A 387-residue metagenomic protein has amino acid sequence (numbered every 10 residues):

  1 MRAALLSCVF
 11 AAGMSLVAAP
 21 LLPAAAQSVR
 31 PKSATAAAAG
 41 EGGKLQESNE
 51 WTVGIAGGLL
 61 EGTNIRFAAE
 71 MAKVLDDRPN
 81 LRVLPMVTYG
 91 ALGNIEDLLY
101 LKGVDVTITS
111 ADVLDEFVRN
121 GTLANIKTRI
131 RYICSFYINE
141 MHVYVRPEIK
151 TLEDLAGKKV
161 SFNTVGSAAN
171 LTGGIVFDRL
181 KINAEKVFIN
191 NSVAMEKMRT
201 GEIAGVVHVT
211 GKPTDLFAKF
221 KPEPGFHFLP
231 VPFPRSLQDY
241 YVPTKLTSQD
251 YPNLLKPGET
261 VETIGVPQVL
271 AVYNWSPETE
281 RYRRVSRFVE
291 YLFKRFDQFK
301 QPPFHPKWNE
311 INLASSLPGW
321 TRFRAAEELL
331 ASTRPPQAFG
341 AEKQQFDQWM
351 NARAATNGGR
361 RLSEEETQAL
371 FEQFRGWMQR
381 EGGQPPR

Functional and structural regions predicted by a protein language model:
S7-P20: Bacterial N-terminal signal peptides
Q27-I55, E148-K159: Immediate post-signal peptide segment of exported/extracytoplasmic ligand-binding proteins
W51-A56, L60-Y100, D105-T107, P257-T260 (+1 more regions): Extracytoplasmic small-molecule ligand-binding "clamshell" domains of the periplasmic binding protein/Venus flytrap
T52-L75, V83, N139-E196, T200: Bilobed "Venus flytrap"/periplasmic-binding protein-like clamshell domains and structurally analogous long
A72-K73, L84-N125, M195-K197, P213-K221: Pocket-flanking alpha-helical
A111-D112, G121-T122, N183-E280: Pocket-lining segment of extracytoplasmic ligand-binding domains
V165-V176, T244-P318: Ligand-binding clefts/hinges and TM-proximal coupling segments of bilobed small-molecule sensing domains
V193, R199, T210-P224, F228 (+2 more regions): An extracytoplasmic/periplasmic, membrane-proximal ligand-sensing/linker region
